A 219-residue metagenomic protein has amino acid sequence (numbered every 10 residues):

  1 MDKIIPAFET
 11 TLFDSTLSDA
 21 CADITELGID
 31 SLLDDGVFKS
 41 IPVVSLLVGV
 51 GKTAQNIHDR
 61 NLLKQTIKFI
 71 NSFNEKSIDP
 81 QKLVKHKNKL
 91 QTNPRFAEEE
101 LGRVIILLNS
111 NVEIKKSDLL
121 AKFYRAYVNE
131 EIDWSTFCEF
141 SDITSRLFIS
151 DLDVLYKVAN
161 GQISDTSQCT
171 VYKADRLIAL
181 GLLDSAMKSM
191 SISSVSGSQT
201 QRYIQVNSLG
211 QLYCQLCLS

Functional and structural regions predicted by a protein language model:
I5-N71: Membrane-inserting effector segments that mediate pore formation, membrane fusion, or transient membrane insertion
A7, T16, S45, E99 (+3 more regions): Generic signal for short, ordered secondary-structure residues within or immediately flanking folded domains
S31, V50-N56, R60, K76 (+3 more regions): Amphipathic alpha-helical interaction surfaces
R60-I132: Membrane-proximal, non-transmembrane interface segments of integral membrane proteins
I105-S219: Long, helix-rich, hydrophobic modules that act as membrane-proximal anchors or helical bundle/coiled-coil regulators
